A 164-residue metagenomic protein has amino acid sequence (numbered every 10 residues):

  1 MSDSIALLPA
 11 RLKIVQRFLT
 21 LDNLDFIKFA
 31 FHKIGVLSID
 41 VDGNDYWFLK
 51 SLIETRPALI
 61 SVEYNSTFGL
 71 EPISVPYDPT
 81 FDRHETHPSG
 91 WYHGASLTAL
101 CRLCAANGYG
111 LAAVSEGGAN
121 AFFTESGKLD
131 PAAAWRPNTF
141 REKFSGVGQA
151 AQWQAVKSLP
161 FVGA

Functional and structural regions predicted by a protein language model:
M1-H32, I39, G43-Y46, S66-G69 (+1 more regions): SAM cofactor-binding core of SAM-dependent methyltransferases, primarily the Rossmann-like beta-alpha-beta module
L7-P9, E54-T55, A106: Short, well-ordered coil/turn elements that cap or connect secondary structure elements
L24-K28, E71-A164: Rossmann-like AdoMet/SAM-dependent catalytic core
K33-I34, P57: Local beta-strand N-terminus motif with an aromatic residue
I34-L37, G110: Short active-site oxyanion
L37-I39, I60: Residue-level marker for buried hydrophobic side chains located in beta-strands that build the well-ordered beta-sheet
G43-T55: A short, conserved alpha-helix within the catalytic core of class I
P57-N65: Conserved beta-strand signature within the Rossmann-like core of class I S-adenosyl-L-methionine
